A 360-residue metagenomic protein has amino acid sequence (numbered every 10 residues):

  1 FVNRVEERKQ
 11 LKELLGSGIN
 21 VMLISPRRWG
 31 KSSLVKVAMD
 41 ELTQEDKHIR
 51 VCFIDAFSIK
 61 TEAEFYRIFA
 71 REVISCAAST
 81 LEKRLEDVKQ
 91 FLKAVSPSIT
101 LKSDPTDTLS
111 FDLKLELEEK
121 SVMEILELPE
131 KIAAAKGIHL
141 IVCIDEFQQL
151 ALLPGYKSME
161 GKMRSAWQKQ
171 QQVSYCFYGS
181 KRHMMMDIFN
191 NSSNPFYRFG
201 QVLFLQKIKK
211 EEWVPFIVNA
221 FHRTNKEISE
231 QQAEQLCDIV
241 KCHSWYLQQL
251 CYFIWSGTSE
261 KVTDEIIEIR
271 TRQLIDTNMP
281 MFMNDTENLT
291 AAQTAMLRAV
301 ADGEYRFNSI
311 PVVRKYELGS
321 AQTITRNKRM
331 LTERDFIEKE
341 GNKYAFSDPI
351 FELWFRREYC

Functional and structural regions predicted by a protein language model:
F1-W29, S33-L42: Walker A/P-loop-proximal flanking segment of P-loop NTPase domains
N20, F111-K181, N190: Conserved Walker B catalytic segment
P26-W29, S33-I141: P-loop NTPase nucleotide-binding core
E41, F253, M330: Alpha-helical DNA-recognition elements
Q90, V214-M281, A291, G341: Amphipathic alpha-helical "lid/sensor" segments that cap RecA-like P-loop NTPase cores
A134, D276, P280-C360: C-terminal leucine-rich, beta-strand-based interaction scaffolds used for sensing/assembly
R182-G200: Short regulatory helix/loop adjacent to the ATP-binding pocket of P-loop NTPases
Q201-E212: Conserved AAA+ ATPase "SRH/arginine-finger" region at the nucleotide-binding site
